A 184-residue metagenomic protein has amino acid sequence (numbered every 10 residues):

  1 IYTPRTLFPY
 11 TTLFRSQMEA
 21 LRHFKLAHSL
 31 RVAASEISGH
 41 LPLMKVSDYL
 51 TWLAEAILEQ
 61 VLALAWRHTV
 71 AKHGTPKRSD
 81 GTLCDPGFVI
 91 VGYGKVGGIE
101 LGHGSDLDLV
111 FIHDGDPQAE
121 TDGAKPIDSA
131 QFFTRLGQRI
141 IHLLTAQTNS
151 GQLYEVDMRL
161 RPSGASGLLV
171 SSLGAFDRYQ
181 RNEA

Functional and structural regions predicted by a protein language model:
I1-T6: Short, exposed "boundary/linker" segments that immediately precede the start of a downstream structural module
L7-A184: A nucleotide- and high-energy phosphate-metabolite-utilizing enzyme signature
